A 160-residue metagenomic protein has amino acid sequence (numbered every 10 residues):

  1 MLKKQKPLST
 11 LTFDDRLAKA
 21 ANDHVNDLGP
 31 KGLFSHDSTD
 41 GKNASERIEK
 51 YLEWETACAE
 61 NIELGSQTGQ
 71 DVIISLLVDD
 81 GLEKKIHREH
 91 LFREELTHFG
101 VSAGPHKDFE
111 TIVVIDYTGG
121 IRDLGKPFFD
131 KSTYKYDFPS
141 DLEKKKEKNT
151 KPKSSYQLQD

Functional and structural regions predicted by a protein language model:
M1-L2, S102: A contiguous, well-structured "functional interface" segment within a domain
L2-L17: Cell wall/extracellular polymer interaction/catalysis modules
Q5, Q67-Q70, Q157-Q159: Residue-identity detector for glutamine
S9, G29-P30: A short, structure-level motif marking secondary-structure boundaries and short turns
R16-G29, T39-F128: A well-ordered secondary-structure block
E110-D160: Low-complexity, Gly/Ser/Thr/Pro-rich intrinsically disordered linker/tail segments
